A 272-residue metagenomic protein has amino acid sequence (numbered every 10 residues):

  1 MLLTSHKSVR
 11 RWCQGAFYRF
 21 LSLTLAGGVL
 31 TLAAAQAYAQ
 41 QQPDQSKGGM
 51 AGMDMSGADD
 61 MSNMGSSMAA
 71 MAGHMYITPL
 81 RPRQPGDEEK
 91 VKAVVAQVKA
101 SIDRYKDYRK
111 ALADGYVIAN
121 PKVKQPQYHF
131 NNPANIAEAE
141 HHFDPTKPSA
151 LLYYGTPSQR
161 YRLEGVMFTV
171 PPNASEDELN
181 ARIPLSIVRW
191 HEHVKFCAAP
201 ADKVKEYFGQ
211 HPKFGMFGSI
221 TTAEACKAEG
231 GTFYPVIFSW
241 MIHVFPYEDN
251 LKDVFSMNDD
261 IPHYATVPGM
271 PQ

Functional and structural regions predicted by a protein language model:
M1-Y18: N-terminal secretory signal peptides that target proteins for export/translocation
S8, F20-L21, Q41, Q45 (+1 more regions): Exposed boundary/loop context
A16-A33: Bacterial N-terminal signal peptides
L32-G48: Signal peptide processing junction and immediate N-terminal pro/mature segment of secreted/exported proteins
S46-D60: Short acidic, low-complexity intrinsically disordered linear motifs used for protein-protein interactions
G57-L151, G155-Q272: Primary mode marks residue(s) on the alpha4-beta5-alpha5 output face of response regulator receiver
